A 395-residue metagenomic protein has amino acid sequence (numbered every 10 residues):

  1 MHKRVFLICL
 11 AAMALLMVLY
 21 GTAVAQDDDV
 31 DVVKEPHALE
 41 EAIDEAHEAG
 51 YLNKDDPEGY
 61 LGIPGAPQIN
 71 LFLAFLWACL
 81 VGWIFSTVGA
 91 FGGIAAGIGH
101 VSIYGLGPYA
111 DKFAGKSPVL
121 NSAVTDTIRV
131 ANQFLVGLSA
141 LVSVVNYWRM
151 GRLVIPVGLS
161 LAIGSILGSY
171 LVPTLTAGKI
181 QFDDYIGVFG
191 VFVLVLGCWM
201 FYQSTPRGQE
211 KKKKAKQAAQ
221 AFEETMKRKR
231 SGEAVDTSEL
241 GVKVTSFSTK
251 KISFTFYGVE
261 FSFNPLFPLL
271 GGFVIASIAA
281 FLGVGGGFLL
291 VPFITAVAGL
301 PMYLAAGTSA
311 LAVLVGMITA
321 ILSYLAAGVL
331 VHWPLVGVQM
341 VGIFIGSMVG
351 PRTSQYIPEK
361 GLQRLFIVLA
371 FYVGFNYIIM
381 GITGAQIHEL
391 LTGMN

Functional and structural regions predicted by a protein language model:
H2-A11, L19-S86, S102, L106-K116 (+4 more regions): Juxtamembrane transmembrane-helix boundary motif
V81, A95-Y109, L135-L138, L167 (+3 more regions): Hydrophobic alpha-helical segments within and immediately flanking transmembrane helices of multi-pass membrane proteins
G89-G99, L282-F293: Transmembrane helix boundary and interhelical junction motifs in multipass membrane proteins
D111-K112, L120-A131, P156, G299-A310: Membrane-interface alpha-helices at helix entry/exit sites of multi-pass transporters
R129-V136, A162-I166, A306-L314, I343 (+1 more regions): Transmembrane helix-bundle signature of multi-pass membrane transporters/permeases
S139-M150, L282: Transmembrane alpha-helical segments in integral membrane proteins
A280, F293-V297, L314: C-terminal, well-structured subdomains that either form a transmembrane helix-short loop-helix hairpin in multi-pass
A306-V336: Extended hydrophobic/aromatic segments used for targeting, binding, or gating
